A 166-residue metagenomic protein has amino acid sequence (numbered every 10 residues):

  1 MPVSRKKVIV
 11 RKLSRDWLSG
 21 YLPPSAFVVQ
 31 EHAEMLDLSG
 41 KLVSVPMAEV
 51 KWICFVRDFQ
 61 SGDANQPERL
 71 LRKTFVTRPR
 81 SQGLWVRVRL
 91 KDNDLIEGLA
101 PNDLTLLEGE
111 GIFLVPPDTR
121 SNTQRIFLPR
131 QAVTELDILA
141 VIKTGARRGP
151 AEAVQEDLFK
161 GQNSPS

Functional and structural regions predicted by a protein language model:
M1-S166: Conserved RNA-binding domains used in RNP assembly and mRNA/RNA metabolism
